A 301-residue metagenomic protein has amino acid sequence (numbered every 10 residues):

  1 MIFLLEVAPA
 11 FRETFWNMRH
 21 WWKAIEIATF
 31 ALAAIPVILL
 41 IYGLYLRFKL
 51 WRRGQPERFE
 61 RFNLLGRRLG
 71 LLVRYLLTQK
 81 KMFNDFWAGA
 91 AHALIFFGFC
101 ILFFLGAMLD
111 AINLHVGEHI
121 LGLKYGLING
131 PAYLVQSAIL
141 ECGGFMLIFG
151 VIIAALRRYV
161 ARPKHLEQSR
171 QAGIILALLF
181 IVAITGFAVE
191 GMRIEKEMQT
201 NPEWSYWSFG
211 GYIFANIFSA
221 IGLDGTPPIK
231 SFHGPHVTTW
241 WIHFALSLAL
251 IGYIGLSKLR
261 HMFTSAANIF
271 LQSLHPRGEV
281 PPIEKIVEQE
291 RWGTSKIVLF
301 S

Functional and structural regions predicted by a protein language model:
I2-S301: Membrane-embedded alpha-helical bundles of multi-pass integral membrane proteins
